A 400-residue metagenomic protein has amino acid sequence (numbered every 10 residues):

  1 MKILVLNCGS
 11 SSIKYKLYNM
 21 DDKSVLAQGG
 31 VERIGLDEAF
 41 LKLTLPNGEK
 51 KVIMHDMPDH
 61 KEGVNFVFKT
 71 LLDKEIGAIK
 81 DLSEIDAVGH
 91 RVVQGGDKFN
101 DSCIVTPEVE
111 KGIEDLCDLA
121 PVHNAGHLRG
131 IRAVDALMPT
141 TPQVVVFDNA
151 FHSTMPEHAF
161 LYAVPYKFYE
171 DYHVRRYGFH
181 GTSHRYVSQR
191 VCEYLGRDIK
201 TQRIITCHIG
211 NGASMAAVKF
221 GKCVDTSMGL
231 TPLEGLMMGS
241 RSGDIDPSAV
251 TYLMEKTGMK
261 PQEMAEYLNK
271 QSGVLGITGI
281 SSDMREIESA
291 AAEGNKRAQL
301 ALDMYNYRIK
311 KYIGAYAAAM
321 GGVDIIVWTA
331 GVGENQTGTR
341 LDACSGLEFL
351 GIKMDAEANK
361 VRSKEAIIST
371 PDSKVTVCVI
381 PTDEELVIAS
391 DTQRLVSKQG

Functional and structural regions predicted by a protein language model:
G9, R91-V93, I209, V323 (+1 more regions): Glycine-rich beta-strand-to-loop/alpha-helix junction loops that act as flexible
S12-P58, G229: Short glycine-rich, Thr/Ser-proximal phosphate-binding strand/loop in the N-terminal lobe of ATP-dependent enzymes
T70-I85, V191-D198, I313-D324: Phosphate/pyrophosphate-binding loops at sites that engage ATP/ADP/AMP, CoA/4′-phosphopantetheine, polyphosphate
L71, E75-H123, V144, F151-A159: Short beta-strand-loop/turn "lid" adjacent to the catalytic site in phosphate-handling enzymes
F151-E255: Glycine-rich phosphate-binding loop of actin/hexokinase-like ATP-binding domains
K219, D225-T257, E266, A330-V361: Catalytic phosphate/nucleotide-handling subdomain of diverse soluble enzymes
E266, G273-I277, M284-A319: Adenine-nucleotide phosphate-binding core of ATP-dependent small-molecule kinases
Q299, D303-A319, V323-D324, G333-G400: Internal helix-turn-beta structural module
